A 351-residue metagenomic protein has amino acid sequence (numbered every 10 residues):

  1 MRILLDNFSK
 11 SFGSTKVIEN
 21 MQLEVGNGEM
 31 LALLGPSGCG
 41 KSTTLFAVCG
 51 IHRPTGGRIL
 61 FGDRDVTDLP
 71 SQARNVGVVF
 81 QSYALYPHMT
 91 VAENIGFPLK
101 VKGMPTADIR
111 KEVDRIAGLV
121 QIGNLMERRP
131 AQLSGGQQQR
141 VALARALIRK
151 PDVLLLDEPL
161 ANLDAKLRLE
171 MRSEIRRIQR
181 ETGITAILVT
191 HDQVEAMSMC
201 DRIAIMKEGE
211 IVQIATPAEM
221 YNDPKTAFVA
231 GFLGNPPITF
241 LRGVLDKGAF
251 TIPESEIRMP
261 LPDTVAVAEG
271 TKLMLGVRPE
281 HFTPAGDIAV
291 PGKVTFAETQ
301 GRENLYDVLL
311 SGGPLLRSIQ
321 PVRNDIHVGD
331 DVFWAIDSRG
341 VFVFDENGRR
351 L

Functional and structural regions predicted by a protein language model:
L4, E24, L60, V244 (+1 more regions): ABC ATPase nucleotide-binding domain
M21-A32: Pre-Walker A (P-loop) beta-loop-beta motif of ABC nucleotide-binding domains
M30, S71-F228: ABC ATPase nucleotide-binding domains
L34-P36: The feature captures the beta-strand-to-loop junction immediately N-terminal to the Walker
C49: Helix-to-loop junction immediately C-terminal to a conserved catalytic motif
G57-D65: Conserved ABC transporter NBD signature motif
P236-F240, K247-L351: Non-catalytic connector elements of ABC transporters
